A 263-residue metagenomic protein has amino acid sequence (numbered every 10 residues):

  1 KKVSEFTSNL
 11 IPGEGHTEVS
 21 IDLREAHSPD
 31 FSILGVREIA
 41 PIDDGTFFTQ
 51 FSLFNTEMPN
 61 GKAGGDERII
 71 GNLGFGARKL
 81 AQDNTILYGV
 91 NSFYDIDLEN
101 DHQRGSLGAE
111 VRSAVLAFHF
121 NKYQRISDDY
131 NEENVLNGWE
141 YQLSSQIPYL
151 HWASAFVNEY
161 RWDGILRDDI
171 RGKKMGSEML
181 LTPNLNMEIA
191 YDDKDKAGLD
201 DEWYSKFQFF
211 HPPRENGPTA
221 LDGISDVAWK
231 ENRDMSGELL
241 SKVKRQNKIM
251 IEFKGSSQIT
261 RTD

Functional and structural regions predicted by a protein language model:
K1-P12, I126-F156, Y160-R167, K174 (+1 more regions): Flexible, glycine-rich linker and terminal segments associated with outer-membrane beta-barrel/transport systems
K1-R68, S241-D263: Outer-membrane beta-barrel initiation region
N9-L10, L23-S28, G64-R68, D83-T85 (+4 more regions): Short linear motifs at secondary-structure transitions and domain/linker junctions
G15, H27-I33, G45, G65-L73 (+6 more regions): Residues that define the transmembrane beta-barrel architecture of outer-membrane proteins
G15-L23, G45-G61, I86-L98, L107 (+4 more regions): Transmembrane beta-strand segments that form the barrel wall of outer-membrane beta-barrel proteins
E25-H27, I39-D43, E57, K79-N84 (+4 more regions): Outer-membrane beta-barrel strand-turn architecture
I33-R37, L73-K79, S92, L107-S113 (+4 more regions): Residues on the lipid-exposed face of transmembrane beta-strands in outer-membrane beta-barrel proteins
T56-M58, E67-K79, L98, R112: A general "mature secreted/periplasmic domain" signal
